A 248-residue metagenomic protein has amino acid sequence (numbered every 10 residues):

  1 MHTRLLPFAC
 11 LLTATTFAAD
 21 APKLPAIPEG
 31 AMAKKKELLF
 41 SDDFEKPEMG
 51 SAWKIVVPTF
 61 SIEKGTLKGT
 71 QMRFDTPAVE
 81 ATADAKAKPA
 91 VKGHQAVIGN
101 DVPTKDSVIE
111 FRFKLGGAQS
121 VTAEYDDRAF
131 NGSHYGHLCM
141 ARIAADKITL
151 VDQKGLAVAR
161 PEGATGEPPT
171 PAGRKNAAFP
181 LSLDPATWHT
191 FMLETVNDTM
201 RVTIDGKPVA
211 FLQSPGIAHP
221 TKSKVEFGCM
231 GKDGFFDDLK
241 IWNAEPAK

Functional and structural regions predicted by a protein language model:
A21-V57, K248: Extracellular carbohydrate-recognition regions
E29-G30, Q95-D101, A177-L183, E226: Beta-strand-rich interaction surfaces with strong enrichment in secreted/lumenal proteins
F44, I109-F111, T187-T195, M200-V202: Short tryptophan-centered beta-strand motifs in secreted/extracellular beta-sheet-rich domains of glycan-recognition
F44, L239-I241: Extracellular beta-strand elements of beta-rich domains used for carbohydrate recognition/degradation or cell-matrix
M49-T82: Extracellular glycan-recognition surfaces and repeat-rich motifs
D75-P161: Secretory/extracellular carbohydrate-interaction modules and structurally similar beta-sandwich "look-alikes"
A157-T190: Short, aromatic/His-centered strand-loop micro-motif at the edge of beta-sheets
L212-D237: Flexible glycan-contacting loops in extracellular carbohydrate-active proteins
